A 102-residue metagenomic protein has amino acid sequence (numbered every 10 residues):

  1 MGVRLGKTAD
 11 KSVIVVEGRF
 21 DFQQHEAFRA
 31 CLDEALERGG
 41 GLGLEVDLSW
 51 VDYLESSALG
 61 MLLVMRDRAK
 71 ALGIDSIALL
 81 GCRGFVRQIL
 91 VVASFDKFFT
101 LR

Functional and structural regions predicted by a protein language model:
M1-V15: Short beta-strand/loop segment at the start of cytosolic alpha/beta domains
R4-G6, L80, T100-R102: General small-molecule cofactor/ligand-binding pocket signal
R19-F99: Amphipathic alpha-helical interaction surfaces in cytosolic regulatory modules
